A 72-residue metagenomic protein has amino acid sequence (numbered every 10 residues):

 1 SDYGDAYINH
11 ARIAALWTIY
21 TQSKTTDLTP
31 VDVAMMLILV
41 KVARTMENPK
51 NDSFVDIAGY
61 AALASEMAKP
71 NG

Functional and structural regions predicted by a protein language model:
S1-G72: Intrinsically disordered, low-complexity regulatory regions that flank transcription factor DNA-binding cores
